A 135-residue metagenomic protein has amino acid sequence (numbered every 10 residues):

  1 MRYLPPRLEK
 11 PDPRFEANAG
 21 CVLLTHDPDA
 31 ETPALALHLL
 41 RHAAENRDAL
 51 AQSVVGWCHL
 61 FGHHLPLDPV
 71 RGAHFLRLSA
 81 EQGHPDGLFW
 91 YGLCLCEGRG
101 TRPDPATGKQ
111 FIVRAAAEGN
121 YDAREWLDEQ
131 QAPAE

Functional and structural regions predicted by a protein language model:
R2-N46, L50-V54: N-terminal segments that cap or nucleate solenoid repeat domains
Y3, A116-E135: Terminal, low-structured helical/coil segments at or just beyond the last alpha-helical repeat
R7, R41-A43, R77-S79, R114-A115: Canonical positions in the second alpha-helix
P11-E16, T25-D27, E45-D48, F61-H63 (+4 more regions): Short helix-capping/linker turns of helical repeat alpha-solenoids
N18-H26, V54-F61, L88, G92-E97 (+1 more regions): Hydrophobic face of amphipathic alpha-helices that form TPR/SEL1-like repeat modules and related alpha-solenoid
D29-L39, P66-F75, R102-F111: Structural signature of tandem alpha-helical TPR/SEL1-like repeats, specifically the intra-repeat loop/turn
A49-L50, F61-P66, V70-A73, R77-L78 (+3 more regions): Tandem repeat protein-protein interaction scaffolds, dominated by ankyrin-repeat arrays but also generalizing to other
